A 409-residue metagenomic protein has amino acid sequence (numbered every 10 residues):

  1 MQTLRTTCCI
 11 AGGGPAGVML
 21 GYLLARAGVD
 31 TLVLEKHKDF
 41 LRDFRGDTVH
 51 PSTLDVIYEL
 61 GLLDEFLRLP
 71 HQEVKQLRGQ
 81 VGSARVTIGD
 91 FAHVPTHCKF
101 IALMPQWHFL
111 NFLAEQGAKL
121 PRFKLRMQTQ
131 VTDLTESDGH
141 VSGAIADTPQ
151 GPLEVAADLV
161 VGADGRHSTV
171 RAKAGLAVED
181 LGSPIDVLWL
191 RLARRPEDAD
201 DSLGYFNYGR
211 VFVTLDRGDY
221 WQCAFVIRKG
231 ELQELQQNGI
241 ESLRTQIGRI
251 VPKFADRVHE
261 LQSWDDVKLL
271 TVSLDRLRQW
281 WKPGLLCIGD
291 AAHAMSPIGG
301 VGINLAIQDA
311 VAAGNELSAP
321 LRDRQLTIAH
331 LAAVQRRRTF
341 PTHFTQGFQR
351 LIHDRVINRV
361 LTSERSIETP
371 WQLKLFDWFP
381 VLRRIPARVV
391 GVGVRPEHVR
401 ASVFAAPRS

Functional and structural regions predicted by a protein language model:
Q2-A16: Beta1/beta-strand and adjacent pyrophosphate-binding region of the FAD-binding site in flavoprotein oxidoreductases
A11, A25-R45: Glycine-rich FAD pyrophosphate-binding loop
H50-Q116: Active-site-adjacent segment of FAD-dependent monooxygenases/related oxidoreductases
E65, Q80-V86, A102-L159: Feature captures the FAD/FMN-dependent oxidoreductase FAD-binding
E115, T129-T132, G139-E154, L159-V272 (+2 more regions): Conserved FAD-binding catalytic core of PHBH/FMO-like flavoproteins
V211, L274-R276, A292-N304, F340: Glycine-rich phosphate/pyrophosphate-binding beta-alpha loops
T271-C287, H343-F344, L361: FAD-binding beta-loop-beta segment adjacent to the flavin cofactor pocket
N315-S409: C-terminal helical "tail/cap" subdomain of flavin- and related membrane-associated enzymes
